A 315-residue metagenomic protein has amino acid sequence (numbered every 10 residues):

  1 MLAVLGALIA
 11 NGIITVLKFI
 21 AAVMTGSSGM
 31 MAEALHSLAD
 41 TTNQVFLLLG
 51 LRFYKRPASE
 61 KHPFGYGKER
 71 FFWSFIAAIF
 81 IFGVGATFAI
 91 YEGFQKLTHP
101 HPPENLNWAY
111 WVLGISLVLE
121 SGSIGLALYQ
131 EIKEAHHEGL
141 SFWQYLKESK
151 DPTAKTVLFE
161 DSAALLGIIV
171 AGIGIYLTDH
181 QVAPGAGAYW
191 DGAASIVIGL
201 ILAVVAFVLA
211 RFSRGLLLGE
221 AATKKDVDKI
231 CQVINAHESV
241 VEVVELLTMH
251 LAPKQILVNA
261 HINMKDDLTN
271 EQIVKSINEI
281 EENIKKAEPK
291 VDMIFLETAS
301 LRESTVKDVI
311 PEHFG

Functional and structural regions predicted by a protein language model:
M1, S27-M30, G192: Residues that define the loop-to-transmembrane-helix transition and helix capping in multi-pass membrane transporters
M1-L17, A22: Topogenic membrane-insertion module of multi-pass membrane proteins
A3, L47, F53-Y54, V205 (+2 more regions): Generic detector of bulky aromatic hydrophobic side chains
A10, V23-K55, I90, F94 (+1 more regions): Acidic (Asp/Glu-rich) catalytic motifs at the cytosolic membrane interface
A22-V23, Q130: Hydrophobic side-chain positions on well-ordered alpha-helices, corresponding to helix-helix packing/interface faces
M30-A34, K68-W73: Alpha-helical transmembrane segments and their helix-start/interface "positive-inside/aromatic belt" motifs in integral
G50-E69, H99: Aspartate-rich (DDxxD/NDxxD/DxxxD) Mg2+/diphosphate-binding motifs and their adjoining helix-loop segments
E69-G315: Alpha-helical transmembrane segments and adjacent TM-loop junctions that form the membrane-embedded core of multi-pass
